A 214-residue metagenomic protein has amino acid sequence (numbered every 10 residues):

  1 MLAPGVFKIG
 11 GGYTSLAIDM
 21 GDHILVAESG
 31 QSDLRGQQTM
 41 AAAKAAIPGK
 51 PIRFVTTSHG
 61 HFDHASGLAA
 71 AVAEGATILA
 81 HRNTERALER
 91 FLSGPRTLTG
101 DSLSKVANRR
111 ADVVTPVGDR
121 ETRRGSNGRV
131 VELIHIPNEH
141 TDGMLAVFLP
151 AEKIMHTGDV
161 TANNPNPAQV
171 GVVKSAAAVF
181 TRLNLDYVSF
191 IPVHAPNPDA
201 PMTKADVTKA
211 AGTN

Functional and structural regions predicted by a protein language model:
L2-A42, M144-A162: Conserved beta-strand hairpin/beta-sheet module of binuclear metal-dependent hydrolase folds, prominently
G11, L25, S29-G36, G60-H64 (+3 more regions): Solvent-exposed, acidic/flexible segments
S15, G36-M40, A65-L68, E85 (+3 more regions): Extracytoplasmic/secreted envelope proteins and their assembly/folding machinery, especially bacterial periplasmic
S29-Q31, H59-G60, A76, N83-T84 (+3 more regions): Active-site metal-binding loops of divalent metal-dependent hydrolases
L34, G60-S66, E85-E89, H140-G143 (+2 more regions): Active-site environment of divalent metal-dependent phosphoester hydrolases
L34-L79, R182-V188: Active-site metal-binding motif and surrounding structural segment of the metallo-beta-lactamase
A70, A177-N214: Divalent-metal (often Zn2+) His-rich catalytic cores of metallo-beta-lactamase-fold enzymes
N83-I136, V179-N184: Metallo-beta-lactamase
